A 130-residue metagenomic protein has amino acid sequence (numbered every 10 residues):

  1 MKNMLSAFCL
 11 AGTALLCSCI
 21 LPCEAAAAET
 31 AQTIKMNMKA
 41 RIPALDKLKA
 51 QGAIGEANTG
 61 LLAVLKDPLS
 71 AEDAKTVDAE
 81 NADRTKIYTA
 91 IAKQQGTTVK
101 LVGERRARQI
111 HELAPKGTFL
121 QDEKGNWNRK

Functional and structural regions predicted by a protein language model:
M1-G12: Bacterial N-terminal signal peptides that target proteins for export
G12-T13, T118: Alpha-helical transmembrane segments and their juxtamembrane interfaces
L15-A25: C-terminal segment of classical bacterial N-terminal signal peptides
A28-K75, A79-A82, K93-K130: Amphipathic, charged alpha-helical segments and their helix-to-coil junctions in extracytoplasmic/peripheral assemblies
Y88-T89: Contiguous, amphipathic alpha-helical segments that mediate oligomerization or scaffolding in large protein assemblies
